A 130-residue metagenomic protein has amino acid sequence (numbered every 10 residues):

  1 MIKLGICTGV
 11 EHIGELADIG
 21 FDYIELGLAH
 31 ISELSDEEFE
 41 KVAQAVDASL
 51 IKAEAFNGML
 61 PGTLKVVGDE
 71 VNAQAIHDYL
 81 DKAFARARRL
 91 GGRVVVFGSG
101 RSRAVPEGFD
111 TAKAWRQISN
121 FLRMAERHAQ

Functional and structural regions predicted by a protein language model:
M1-L4: Extreme N-terminal starter segment of soluble prokaryotic enzymes
C7-G14, G27-K41, T63-V67, R103-E107: Acidic-and-aromatic substrate-binding clefts and catalytic sites of carbohydrate-active enzymes
G9, G58, G100: Histidine-centered beta-alpha loop that forms part of the nucleotide-sugar donor binding/catalytic region in diverse
I13-G20, L34-N57, D81-G91, R123-Q130: Acidic (Asp/Glu)-rich catalytic clusters
Y23-L28, A43-A45, N72-I76, A114-R116: Short, low-complexity, polar/charged sequence segments that are solvent-exposed and flexible
E25, A55-N57, V96: Conserved beta-strand positions in the central sheet of alpha/beta enzyme cores
N57-T63: A short glycine/small-residue-enriched secondary-structure motif
K65-Q130: Active-site acidic/histidine proton-transfer and metal-coordination neighborhood in alpha/beta enzyme cores
